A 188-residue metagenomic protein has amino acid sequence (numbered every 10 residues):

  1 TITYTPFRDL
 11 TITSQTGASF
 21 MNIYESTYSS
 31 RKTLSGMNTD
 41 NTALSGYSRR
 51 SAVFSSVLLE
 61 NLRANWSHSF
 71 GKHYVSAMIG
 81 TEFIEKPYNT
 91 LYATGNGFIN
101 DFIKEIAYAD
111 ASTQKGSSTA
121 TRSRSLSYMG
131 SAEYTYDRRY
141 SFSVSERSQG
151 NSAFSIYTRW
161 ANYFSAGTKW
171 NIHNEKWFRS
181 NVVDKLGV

Functional and structural regions predicted by a protein language model:
T1-F70, Y74, S123-N174: Surface-exposed extracellular loop regions of Gram-negative outer-membrane beta-barrel proteins
S26-G46, Y88-G116: Surface-exposed loop/turn segments flanking beta-strands in extracellular/periplasmic regions
Y28, A93, T158, S180-N181: Short amphipathic alpha-helical leader/targeting segments
S67, G80-E82: Structured loops at beta-to-helix junctions and adjacent beta-edge loops in soluble globular domains
S76-M78: Long, low-complexity, repeat-rich, intrinsically disordered, solvent-exposed domains used in surface/appendage assembly
F83-P87: Glycine-rich, aromatic-flanked loop segments that form ligand/cofactor-binding clefts across common enzyme folds
A120: Histidine-acidic residue clusters that define the catalytic metal-binding segment of zinc metallopeptidase domains
E175-V188: Outer-membrane beta-barrel translocator/channel fold
